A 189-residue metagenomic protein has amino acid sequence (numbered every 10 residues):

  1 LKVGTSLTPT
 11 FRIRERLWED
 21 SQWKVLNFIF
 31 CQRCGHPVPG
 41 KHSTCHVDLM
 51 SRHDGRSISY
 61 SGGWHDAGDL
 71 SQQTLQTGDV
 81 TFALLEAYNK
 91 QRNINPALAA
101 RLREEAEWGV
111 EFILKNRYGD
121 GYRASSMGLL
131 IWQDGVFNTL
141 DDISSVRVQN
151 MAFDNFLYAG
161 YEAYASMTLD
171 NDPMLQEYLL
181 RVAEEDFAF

Functional and structural regions predicted by a protein language model:
K2-D79, W108-R147: Low-complexity, Ser/Thr/Pro/Gly-enriched N-terminal "stalk/linker" regions
V3, T81-A97, E111-K115, L157-M174 (+1 more regions): Well-ordered alpha-helical scaffold segments within catalytic/enzyme domains
S6, Y88-E107, G121-Y122, V148-M151 (+1 more regions): Structural helix-adjacent loops and short alpha-helical linkers that scaffold large soluble proteins
R14-E19, N95-A99, R103, Y158: Acidic/aromatic-lined carbohydrate-recognition and catalytic surfaces of CAZymes acting on diverse glycans
Q76, A83-L84, L102-E105, G109 (+5 more regions): Alpha-helical packing segments of well-folded alpha/beta enzyme cores
S126-F156, G160-F189: Active-site cleft segment of glycoside hydrolase catalytic domains centered on the general acid/base Glu
